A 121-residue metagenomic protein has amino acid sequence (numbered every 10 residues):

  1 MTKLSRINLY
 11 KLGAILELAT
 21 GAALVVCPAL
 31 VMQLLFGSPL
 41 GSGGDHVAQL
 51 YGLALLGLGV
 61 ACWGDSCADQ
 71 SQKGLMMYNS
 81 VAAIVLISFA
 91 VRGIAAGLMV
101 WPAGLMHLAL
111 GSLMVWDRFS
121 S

Functional and structural regions predicted by a protein language model:
R6-D45: Membrane-helix boundary elements
I7, A14, G52, Q72 (+5 more regions): Residues within membrane-spanning alpha-helices of integral membrane proteins, especially the hydrophobic core/packing
L18-V25, G43-S66, G74-A83: Core segments of alpha-helical transmembrane spans in multipass integral membrane proteins
V25, W63, I87, S112-V115: Membrane-embedded alpha-helical segments of multi-pass transporters/permeases
L30, L34, S38, C67 (+2 more regions): Membrane-interface elements of multi-pass transporters and channels
S38-D45, A95-L105: Non-cytosolic membrane-interface motifs at loop->transmembrane helix junctions
G64-S66, K73, I84-P102, R118-S120: Membrane-helix boundary connector in multi-pass membrane proteins
A109-S121: Membrane-water interface at the C-terminal end of transmembrane alpha helices
